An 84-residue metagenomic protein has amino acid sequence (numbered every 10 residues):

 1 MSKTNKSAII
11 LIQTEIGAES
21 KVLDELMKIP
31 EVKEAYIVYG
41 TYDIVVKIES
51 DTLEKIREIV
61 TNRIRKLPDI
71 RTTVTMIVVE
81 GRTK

Functional and structural regions predicted by a protein language model:
M1-K84: A compositional/biophysical signature of low hydrophobicity enriched in polar/charged and small residues
